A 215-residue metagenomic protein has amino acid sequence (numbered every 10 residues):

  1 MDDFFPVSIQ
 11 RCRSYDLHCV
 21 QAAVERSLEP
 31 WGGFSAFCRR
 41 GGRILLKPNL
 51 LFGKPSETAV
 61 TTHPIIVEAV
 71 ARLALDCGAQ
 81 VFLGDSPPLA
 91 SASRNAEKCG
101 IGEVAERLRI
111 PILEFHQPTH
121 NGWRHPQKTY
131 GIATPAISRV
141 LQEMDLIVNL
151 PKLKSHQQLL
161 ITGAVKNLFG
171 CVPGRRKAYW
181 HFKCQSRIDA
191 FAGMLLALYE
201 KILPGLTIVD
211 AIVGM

Functional and structural regions predicted by a protein language model:
M1-M215: N-terminal and secondary-structure boundary signal
